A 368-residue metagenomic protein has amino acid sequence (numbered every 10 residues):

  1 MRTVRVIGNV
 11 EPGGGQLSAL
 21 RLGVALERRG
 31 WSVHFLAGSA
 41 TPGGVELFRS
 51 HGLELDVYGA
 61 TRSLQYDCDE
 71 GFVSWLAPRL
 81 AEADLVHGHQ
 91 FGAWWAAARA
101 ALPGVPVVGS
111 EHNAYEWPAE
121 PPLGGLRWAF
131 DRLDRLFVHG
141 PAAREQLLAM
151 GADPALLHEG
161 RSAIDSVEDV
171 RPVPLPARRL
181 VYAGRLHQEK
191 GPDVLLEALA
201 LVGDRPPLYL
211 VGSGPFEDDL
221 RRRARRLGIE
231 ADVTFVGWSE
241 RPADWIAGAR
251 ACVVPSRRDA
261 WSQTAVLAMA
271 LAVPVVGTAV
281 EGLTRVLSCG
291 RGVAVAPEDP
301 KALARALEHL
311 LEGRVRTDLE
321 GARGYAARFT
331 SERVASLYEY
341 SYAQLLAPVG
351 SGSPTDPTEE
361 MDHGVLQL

Functional and structural regions predicted by a protein language model:
R5-C68, P215: N-terminal strand-loop element at the rim of the active site of nucleotide-sugar-dependent glycosyltransferases
Q16-V24, R178, Y182-L201, P215-R222 (+2 more regions): A conserved mid-protein helix/loop that constitutes part of the nucleotide-sugar donor-binding site
D56, D131-D169: Donor nucleotide-sugar binding/catalytic pocket of nucleotide-sugar-dependent glycosyltransferases
L80, V108-D134: A conserved, positively charged/aromatic
G88-W94, E111: Short His-centered aromatic/hydrophobic patch
W238, R257: Aromatic "clamp/platform" in nucleotide-sugar-dependent glycosyltransferases that forms part of the donor/acceptor
P274-G277: Short hydrophobic beta-strand element within catalytic cores of glycosyltransferases and related nucleotide-activated
C289, V293-P300, H309-R314: Conserved acidic donor-binding segment of nucleotide-sugar-dependent glycosyltransferases
